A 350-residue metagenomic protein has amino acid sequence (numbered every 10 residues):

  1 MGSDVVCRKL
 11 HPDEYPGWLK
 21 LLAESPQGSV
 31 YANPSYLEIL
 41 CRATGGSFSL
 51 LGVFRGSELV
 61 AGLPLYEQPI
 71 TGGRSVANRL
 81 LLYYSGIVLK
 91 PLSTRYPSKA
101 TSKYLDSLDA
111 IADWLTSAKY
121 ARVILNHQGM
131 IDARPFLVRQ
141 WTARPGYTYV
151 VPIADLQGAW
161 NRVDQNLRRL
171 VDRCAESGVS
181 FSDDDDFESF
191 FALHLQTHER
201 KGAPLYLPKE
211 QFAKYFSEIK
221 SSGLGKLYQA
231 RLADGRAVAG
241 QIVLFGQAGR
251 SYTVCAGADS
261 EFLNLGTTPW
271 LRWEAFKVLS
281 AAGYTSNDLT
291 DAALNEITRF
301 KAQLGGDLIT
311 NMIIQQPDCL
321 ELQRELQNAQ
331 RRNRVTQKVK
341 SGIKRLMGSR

Functional and structural regions predicted by a protein language model:
G2, E67, G129-M130, V138-G158 (+1 more regions): Active-site/acyl-donor-binding loops of N-acyltransferases
D4-G56, G62-G72, H127-G146, G158-L263: A conserved beta-strand-loop-helix scaffold within acyl/acetyltransferase catalytic domains
G46-F48, S117-Y120, G225, Y284: Short, high-confidence coil segments that cap the C-terminus of an alpha-helix and link into the following beta-strand
F54, K214-L326: Aromatic (often tryptophan-rich) hydrophobic motifs at membrane interfaces
Y66-V88: Conserved acyl-donor/pantetheine-binding loop and adjacent beta-alpha core of acyl/acetyltransferases and related
L82-K99, A154, C255-L265: A short, internal acetyl-CoA/4′-phosphopantetheine-binding micro-motif in the GNAT/acyltransferase core
P91-I111, F276-A282: Cysteine/selenocysteine-centered motifs that mediate thiol-based redox chemistry or coordinate metal-sulfur cofactors
S102-P145: Non-catalytic accessory segments adjacent to catalytic cores
